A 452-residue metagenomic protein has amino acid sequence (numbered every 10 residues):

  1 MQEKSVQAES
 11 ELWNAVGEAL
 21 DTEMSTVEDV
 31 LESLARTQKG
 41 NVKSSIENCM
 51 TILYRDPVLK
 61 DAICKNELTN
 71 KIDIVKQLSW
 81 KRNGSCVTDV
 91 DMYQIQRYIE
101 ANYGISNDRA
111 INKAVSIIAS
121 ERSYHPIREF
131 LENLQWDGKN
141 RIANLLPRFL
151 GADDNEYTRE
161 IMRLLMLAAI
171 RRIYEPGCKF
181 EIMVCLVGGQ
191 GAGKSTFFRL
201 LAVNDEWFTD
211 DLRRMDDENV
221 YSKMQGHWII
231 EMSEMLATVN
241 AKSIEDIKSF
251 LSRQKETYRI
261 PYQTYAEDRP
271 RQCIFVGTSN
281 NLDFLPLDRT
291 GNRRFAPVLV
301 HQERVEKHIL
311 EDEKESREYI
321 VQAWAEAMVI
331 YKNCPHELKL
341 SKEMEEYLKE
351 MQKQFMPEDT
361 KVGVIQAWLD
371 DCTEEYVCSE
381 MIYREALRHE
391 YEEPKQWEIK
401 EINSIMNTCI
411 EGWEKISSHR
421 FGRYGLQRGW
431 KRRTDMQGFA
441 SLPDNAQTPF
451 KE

Functional and structural regions predicted by a protein language model:
M1-R141, E156, E160, E392-E393 (+5 more regions): N-terminal nucleic-acid engagement/recognition segments and initiation subdomains in replication, restriction
V115-Q225, I229, E380, L387: P-loop NTPase catalytic core of nucleic-acid-dependent motor ATPases
V220-Q225, I260-T278: AAA+/SF3 P-loop NTPase mechanochemical coupling elements
G226-W228, Q254, R271-I274, T290-A296: Short glycine-/polar-rich loops that comprise or flank the Walker A/P-loop and associated switch/sensor motifs
I229-L251, P286-G291: Conserved AAA+/SF3 P-loop NTPase catalytic/coupling segment centered on the Walker-B
I244-E267: Conserved catalytic/switch belt of AAA+ P-loop NTPases
L287-V305: A short helix-turn-beta junction within AAA+ P-loop NTPase domains corresponding to the substrate/partner-engaging
L338-E452: DNA transaction DNA-binding modules
